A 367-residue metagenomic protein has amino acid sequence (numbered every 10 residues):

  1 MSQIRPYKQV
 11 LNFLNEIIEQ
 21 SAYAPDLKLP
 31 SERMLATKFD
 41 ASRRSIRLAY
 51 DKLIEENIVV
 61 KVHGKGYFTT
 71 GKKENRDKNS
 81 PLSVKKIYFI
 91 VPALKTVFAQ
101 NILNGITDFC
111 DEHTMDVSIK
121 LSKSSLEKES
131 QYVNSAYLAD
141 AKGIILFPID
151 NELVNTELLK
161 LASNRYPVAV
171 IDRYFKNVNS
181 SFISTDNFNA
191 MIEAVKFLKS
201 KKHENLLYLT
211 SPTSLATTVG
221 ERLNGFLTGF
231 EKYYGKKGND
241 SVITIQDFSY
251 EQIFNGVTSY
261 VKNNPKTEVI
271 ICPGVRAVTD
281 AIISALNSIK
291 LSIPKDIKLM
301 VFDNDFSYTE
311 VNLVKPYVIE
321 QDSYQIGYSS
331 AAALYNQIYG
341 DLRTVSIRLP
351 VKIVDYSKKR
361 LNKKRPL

Functional and structural regions predicted by a protein language model:
M1-K38, L126: Extreme N-terminal segment that seeds HTH/winged-HTH DNA-binding domains in transcriptional regulators
F13, T258-L367: Flexible loop/turn connectors
L27-K61: N-terminal helix-turn-helix
N75-K142, P212: Amphipathic helical "hinge" segments at domain boundaries
Y88-F89, A141-P148, A169, L207-T210 (+2 more regions): Periplasmic-binding protein-like
D150-A190, D303-P316: Flexible loop/hinge segments that line or gate small-molecule binding clefts
F182-Y208, Y250-T258, E320-Y339: Hydrophobic alpha-helical segments within soluble ligand-binding/sensing domains
A194-Y234, D240, V345-L361: An alpha-beta-alpha
